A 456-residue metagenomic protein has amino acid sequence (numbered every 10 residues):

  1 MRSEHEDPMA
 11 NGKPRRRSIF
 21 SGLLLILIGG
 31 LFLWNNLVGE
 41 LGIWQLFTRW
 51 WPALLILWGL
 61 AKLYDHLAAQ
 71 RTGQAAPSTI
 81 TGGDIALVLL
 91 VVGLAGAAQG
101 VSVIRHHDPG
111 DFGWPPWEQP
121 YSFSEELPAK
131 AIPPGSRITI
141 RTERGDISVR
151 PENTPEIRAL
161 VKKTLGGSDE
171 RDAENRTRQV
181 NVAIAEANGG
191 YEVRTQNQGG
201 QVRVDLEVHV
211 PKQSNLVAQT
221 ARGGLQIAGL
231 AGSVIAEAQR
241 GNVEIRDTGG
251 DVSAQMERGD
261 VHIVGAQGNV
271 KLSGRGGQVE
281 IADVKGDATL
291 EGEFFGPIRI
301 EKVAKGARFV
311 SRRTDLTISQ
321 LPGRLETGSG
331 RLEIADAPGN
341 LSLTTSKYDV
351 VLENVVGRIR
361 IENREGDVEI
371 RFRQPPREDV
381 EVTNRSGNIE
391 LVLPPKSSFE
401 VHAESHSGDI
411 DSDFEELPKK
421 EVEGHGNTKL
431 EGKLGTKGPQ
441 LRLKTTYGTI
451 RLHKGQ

Functional and structural regions predicted by a protein language model:
M1-L160, T164, R194-D205, Q213-Q219 (+3 more regions): Alpha-helical transmembrane segments and their membrane-interface anchoring/capping motifs
Y121-F123, V180-I184, R371: Transition segment at domain starts
K130-A131, V180-E186, V208, K419-V422: Short, exposed beta-strand/loop patches in secreted or surface proteins that constitute
P134-I138, E143, P155-A159, R178-V180 (+14 more regions): Envelope-exposed proteins and targeting segments
I138-R141, A218, A236, A254 (+2 more regions): Active-site alpha-helical segments that house and flank conserved acidic catalytic motifs for diphosphate chemistry
N153, L160, G199, V243 (+4 more regions): Short, surface-exposed interaction patches in beta-rich subdomains that mediate adhesion/assembly near membranes
L165-G166, R171-R176: Soluble catalytic regions of membrane-associated enzymes that act on cell-envelope and secretory-pathway components
L216-R275: Right-handed parallel beta-helix
